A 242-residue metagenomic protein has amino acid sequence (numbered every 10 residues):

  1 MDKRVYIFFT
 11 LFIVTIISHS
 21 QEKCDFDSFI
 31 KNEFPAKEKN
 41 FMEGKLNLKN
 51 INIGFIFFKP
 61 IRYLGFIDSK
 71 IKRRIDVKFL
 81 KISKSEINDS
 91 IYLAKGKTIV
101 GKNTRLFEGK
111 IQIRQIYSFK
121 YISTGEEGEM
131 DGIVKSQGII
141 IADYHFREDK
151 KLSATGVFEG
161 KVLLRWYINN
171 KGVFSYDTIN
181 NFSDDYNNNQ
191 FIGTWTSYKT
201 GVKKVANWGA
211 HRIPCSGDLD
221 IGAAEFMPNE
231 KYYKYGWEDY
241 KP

Functional and structural regions predicted by a protein language model:
M1-D25: Bacterial Sec-dependent N-terminal signal peptides
E22-L80, A94-T98, Y121, G128-A154 (+4 more regions): Tryptophan-anchored aromatic micro-motifs
K81, T98-V100, I111-Q115: A mature extracytoplasmic/lumenal domain signature
T104-E108, G156-V157: Short, surface-exposed coil-to-beta transition loops
I111-Q115, G160-N169: Extended lipid/amphipathic-ligand handling interfaces
I179-D185: Exposed beta-sheet edge/beta-hairpin loop segments within beta-rich domains
N207-L219: Short beta-strand elements
